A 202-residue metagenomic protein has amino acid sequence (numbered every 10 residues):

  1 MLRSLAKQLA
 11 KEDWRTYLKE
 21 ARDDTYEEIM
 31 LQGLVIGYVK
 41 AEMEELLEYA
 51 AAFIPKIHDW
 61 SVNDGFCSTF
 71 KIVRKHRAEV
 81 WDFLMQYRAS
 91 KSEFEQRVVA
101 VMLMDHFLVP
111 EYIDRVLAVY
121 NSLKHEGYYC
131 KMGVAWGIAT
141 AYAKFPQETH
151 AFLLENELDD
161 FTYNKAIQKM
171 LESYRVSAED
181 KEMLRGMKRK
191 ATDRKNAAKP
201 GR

Functional and structural regions predicted by a protein language model:
M1-R202: Alpha-helical scaffold domains
